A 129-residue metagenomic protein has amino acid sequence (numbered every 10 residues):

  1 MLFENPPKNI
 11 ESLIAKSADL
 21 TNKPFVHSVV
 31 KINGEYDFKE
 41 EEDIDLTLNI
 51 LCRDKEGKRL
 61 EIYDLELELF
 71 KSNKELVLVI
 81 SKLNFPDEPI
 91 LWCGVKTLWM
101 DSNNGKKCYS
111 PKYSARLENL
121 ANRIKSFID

Functional and structural regions predicted by a protein language model:
M1-E66: Negatively charged, low-complexity tracts enriched in Asp/Glu with abundant Ser/Thr
N5, N22, N84-D87, Y109: Selective for proline/serine-rich intrinsically disordered segments in cytosolic/nuclear regulatory regions
P24, D64, K82, P89 (+1 more regions): Functionally constrained cores in energy, signaling, and assembly domains
G57, L67, L76, N104-K107 (+1 more regions): Low-complexity, compositionally biased segments
E66-S102: Short, internal acidic amphipathic alpha-helical interface segments that mediate docking to partner proteins
P86, C93-D129: Ampiphathic alpha-helical segments that act as solvent-exposed interaction surfaces
